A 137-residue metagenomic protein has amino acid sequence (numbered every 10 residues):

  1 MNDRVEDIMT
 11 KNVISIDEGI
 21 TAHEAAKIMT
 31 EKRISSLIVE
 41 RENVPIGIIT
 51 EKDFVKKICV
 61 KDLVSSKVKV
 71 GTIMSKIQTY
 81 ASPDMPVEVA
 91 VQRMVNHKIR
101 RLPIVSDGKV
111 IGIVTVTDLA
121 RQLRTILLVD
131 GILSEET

Functional and structural regions predicted by a protein language model:
M1-N12, T50-Y80, P86-V95, I113-T137: Tandem CBS (Bateman) regulatory domains
S15-R33, Y80-K98, V105, L123: The conserved cystathionine-beta-synthase
A26, S36, C59-V60: Long alpha-helical scaffolds
M29-K32, L37-D53, M94, L102-T117: A glycine-centered beta-loop-beta connector
